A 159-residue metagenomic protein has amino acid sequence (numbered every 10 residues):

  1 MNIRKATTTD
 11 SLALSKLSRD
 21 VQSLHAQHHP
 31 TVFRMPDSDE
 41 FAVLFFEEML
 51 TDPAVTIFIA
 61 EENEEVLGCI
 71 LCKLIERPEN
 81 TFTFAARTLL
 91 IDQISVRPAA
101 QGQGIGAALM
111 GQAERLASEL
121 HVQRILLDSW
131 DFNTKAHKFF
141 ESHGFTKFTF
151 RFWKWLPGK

Functional and structural regions predicted by a protein language model:
N2-L17, H25: A short beta-loop-alpha structural element at the N-terminal edge of CoA-dependent acyl/N-acetyltransferase catalytic
S23-F45: Conserved GNAT-fold acetyl-CoA-binding loop/helix
L44-F58, L90: A short helix-loop-beta-strand connector motif used in the catalytic cores of GNAT acetyltransferases and, in some
I59, E65-L74, L90, S95: Conserved beta-strand in the GNAT
R77-E79, L126-W130, E141, T146-K159: Conserved catalytic-core motifs of GNAT/GCN5-like acyltransferases
Q93-V96, G102-R115, S142: Conserved acetyl-CoA-binding loop-helix of GNAT-fold acetyltransferases
A107, G111, E119, D131-T149: Conserved active-site alpha-helix within GNAT-family acetyltransferase domains
A117-D128: Conserved GNAT acetyl-CoA-binding A-motif
